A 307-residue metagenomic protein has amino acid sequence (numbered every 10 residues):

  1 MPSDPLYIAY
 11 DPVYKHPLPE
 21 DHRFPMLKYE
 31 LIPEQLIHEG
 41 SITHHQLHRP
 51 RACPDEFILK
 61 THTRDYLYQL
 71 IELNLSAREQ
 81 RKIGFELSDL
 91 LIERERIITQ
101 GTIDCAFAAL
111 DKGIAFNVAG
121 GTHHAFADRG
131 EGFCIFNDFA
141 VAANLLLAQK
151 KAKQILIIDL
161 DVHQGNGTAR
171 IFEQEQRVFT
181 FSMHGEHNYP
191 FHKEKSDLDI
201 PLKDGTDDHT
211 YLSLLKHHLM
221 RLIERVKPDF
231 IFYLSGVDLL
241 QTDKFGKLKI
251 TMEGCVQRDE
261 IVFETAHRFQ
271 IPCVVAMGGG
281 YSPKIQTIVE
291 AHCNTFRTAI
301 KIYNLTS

Functional and structural regions predicted by a protein language model:
M1-C53: N-terminal low-complexity, Ser/Thr- and acidic-residue-enriched intrinsically disordered segments
D4, A77-S307: A general "terminal functional-core" signal
V13-L18, A52-E56, R78-L91: Glycine-/proline-rich flexible loop or hinge segments
S41, N74-E79: ATP-dependent kinase catalytic cores of phosphoinositide-metabolizing enzymes and PI3K-like protein kinases
H44-D55, V274-P283: Acidic carboxylate-rich catalytic motifs and surrounding loops in phosphoryl-/glycosyl-chemistry enzymes
R51-L75: Charged, often glycine-rich, active-site loop that binds/positions anionic groups
